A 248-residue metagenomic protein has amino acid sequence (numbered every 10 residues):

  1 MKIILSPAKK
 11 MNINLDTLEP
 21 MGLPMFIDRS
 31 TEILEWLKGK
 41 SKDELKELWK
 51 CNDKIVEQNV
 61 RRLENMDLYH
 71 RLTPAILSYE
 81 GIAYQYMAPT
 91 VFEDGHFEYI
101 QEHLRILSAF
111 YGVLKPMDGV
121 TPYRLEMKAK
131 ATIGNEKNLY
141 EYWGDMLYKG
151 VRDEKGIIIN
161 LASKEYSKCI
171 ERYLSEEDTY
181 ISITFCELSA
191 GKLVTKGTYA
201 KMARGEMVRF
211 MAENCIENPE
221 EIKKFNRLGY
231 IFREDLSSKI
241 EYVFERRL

Functional and structural regions predicted by a protein language model:
K2-S6, I157-N160: Short hydrophobic beta-strand segments
I4-V91: Active-site helix-to-loop segments that bind/position phosphate- or nucleotide-bearing substrates and donors across
P89-S238, V243-L248: Internal, well-folded beta-alpha domain core
